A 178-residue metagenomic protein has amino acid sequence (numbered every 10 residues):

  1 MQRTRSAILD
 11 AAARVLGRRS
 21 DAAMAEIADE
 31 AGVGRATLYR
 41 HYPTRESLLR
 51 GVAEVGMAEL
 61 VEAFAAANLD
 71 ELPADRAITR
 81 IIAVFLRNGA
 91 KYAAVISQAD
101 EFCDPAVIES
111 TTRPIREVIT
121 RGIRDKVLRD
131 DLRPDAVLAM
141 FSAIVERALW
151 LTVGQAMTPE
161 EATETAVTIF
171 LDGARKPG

Functional and structural regions predicted by a protein language model:
M1-E30, S47: Basic, helix-initiating cap at the start of DNA-binding domains
A11-R18, E59-D70, A143-L151: Solvent-exposed, amphipathic alpha-helical segments
G32-Y42: Short hydrophobic/aromatic patch on the recognition helix
Y42, L49-G56, I96: Alpha-helical DNA-contacting segments of helix-turn-helix folds
G51, E62-K91, C103-D104: Hydrophobic alpha-helical connector segments
A93-E101, P105, E109, R124-I169 (+1 more regions): Hydrophobic/aromatic-rich alpha-helical bundle segments in the mid-to-C-terminal region
